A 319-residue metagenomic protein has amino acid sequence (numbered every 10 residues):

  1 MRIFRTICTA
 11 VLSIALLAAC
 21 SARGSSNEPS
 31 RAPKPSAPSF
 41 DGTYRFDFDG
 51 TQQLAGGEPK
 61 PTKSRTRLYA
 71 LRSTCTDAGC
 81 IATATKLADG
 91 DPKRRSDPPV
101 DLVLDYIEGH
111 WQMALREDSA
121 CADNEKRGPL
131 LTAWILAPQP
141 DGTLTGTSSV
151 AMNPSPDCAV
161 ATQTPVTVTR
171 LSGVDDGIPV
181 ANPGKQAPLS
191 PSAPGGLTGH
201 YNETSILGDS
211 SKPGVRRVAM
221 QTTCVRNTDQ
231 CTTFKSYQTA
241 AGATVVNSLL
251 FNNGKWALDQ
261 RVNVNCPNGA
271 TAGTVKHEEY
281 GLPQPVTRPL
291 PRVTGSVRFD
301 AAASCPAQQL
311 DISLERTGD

Functional and structural regions predicted by a protein language model:
M1-R5: Positively charged n-region of N-terminal signal peptides that target proteins for export
T6-C8, A15-P38: C-terminal region of N-terminal signal peptides and the immediate post-cleavage residues of exported proteins
R31-T62, T85-P92, W111, G146 (+2 more regions): Tryptophan-anchored aromatic micro-motifs
S36-D41, S73-G79, L104-H110, I135-T145 (+6 more regions): A short, structured loop/turn motif at beta-sheet edges
G56-Y106, T143-S155, A161, D209-G254 (+1 more regions): N-terminal glycine/threonine-rich, aromatic-flanked beta-hairpin/loop signature
P61-L68, E125-L131, A159-P165, P213-G214 (+2 more regions): Amphipathic hydrophobic-ligand
Q112-L144, S149-M152, R261-L290: Acidic, glycine-rich flexible loop segments
V150-A193, T294-D319: Edge beta-strand at a domain terminus
